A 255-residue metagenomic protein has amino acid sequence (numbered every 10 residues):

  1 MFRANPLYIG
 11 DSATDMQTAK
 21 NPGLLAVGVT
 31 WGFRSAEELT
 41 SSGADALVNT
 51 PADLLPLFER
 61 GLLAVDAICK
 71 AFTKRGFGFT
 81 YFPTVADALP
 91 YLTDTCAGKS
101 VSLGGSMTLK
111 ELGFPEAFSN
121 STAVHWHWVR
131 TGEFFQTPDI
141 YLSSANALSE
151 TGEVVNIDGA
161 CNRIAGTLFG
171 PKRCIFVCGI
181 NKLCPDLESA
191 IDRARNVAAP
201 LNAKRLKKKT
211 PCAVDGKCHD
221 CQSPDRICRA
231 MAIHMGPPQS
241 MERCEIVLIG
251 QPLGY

Functional and structural regions predicted by a protein language model:
F2-L7: Short acidic capping loops at alpha-helix termini that bridge into adjacent secondary structure
Y8-V48: Acidic, Mg2+-coordinating phosphoryl-transfer loop and its flanking beta/alpha structural elements, shared across
P22, S42-G43, R75, S121 (+1 more regions): Short, structured coil segments at secondary-structure junctions
G23, A44, G98-K99, P138 (+2 more regions): Short, well-ordered alpha-helix to beta-strand connector turns
G61, A71, R75, T95 (+4 more regions): Change "in soluble alpha/beta enzymes" to "in soluble alpha/beta proteins
V65-L142: N-terminal active-site beta-alpha-beta segment that forms phosphate/nucleotide-binding and substrate-recognition loops
I140-Y255: Conserved phosphate- and dinucleotide-binding cores of soluble alpha/beta proteins, encompassing both enzyme active
